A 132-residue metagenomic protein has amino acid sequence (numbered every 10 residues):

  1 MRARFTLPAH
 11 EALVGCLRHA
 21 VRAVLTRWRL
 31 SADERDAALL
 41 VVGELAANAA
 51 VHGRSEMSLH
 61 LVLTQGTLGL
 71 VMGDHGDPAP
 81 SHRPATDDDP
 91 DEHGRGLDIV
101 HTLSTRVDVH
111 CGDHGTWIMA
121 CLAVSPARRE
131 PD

Functional and structural regions predicted by a protein language model:
M1-R4, A50-D132: Conserved beta-strand-loop-beta-strand hairpin that lines the nucleotide-binding pocket of ATP/GTP-utilizing enzymes
A3-H19: STAS-typified acidic loop motif
P8, R29, P90-D91: Short N-terminal micro-motifs specific to bacterial/archaeal maturation and metal-cluster initiation sites
A9, T26-R27, V51-H52: Short, motif-level signal for alpha-helix interfacial/capping segments enriched in acidic residues and aromatics/proline
H19-G43: Conserved short strand/loop->alpha-helix "switch" segment adjacent to the catalytic nucleotide/phosphoryl-transfer site
V41, A47-A50: Short, well-structured hydrophobic secondary-structure segments
